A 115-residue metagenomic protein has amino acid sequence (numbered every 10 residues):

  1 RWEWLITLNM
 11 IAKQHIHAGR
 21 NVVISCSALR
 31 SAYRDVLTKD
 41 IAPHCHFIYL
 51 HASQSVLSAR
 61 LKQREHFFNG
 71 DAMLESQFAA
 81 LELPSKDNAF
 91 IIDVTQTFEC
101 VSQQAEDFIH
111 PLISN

Functional and structural regions predicted by a protein language model:
R1-D40, S55, F67: ATP-dependent small-molecule kinase phosphotransfer cores that center on conserved nucleotide phosphate-binding segments
R1-N9, H51, D71, E75-F78 (+1 more regions): Amphipathic alpha-helical transducer elements in NTP-driven molecular machines
A18-G19, H44, R64, D87: Structured helix-beta-strand junction loops
S25-C26, Y49-L50, D93-V94: Small/polar loops that bind or transfer phosphate-bearing groups
R34-T38, A59-K62, Q103-A105: Short amphipathic alpha-helical segments
I41-R60: Conserved phosphate-donor/acceptor-positioning beta-strand/loop module used by diverse small-molecule
Q63-E106: Small-molecule kinase domains that catalyze NTP-dependent phosphoryl transfer to phosphate-bearing small molecules
D107-N115: Generic C-terminal helix-cap and adjacent flexible tail
